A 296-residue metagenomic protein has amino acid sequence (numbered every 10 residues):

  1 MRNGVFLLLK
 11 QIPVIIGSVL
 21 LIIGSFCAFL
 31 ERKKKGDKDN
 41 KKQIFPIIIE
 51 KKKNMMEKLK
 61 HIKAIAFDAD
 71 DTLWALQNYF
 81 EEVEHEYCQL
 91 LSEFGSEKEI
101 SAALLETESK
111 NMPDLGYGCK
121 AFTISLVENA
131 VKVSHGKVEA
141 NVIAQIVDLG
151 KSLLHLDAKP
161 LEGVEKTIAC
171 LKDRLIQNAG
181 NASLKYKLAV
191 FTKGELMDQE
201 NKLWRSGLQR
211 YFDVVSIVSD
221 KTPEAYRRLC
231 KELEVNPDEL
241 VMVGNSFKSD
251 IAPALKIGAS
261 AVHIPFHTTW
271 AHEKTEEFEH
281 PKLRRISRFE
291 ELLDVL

Functional and structural regions predicted by a protein language model:
P13-S25: Single-pass alpha-helical transmembrane signal-anchor segments in small membrane proteins across taxa
F26, K42, I48-F67: Non-catalytic pre-domain segments flanking phosphatase-related domains
K38-N40: Cationic, amphipathic, low-complexity segments that mediate targeting or membrane/lipid association
M55-I62, E165, A169-K172, K187 (+1 more regions): Asp-based, Mg2+/Mn2+-dependent phosphohydrolase catalytic module
M56-A103: Active-site neighborhood of HAD-like aspartate-dependent phosphohydrolases
S109-S152, E162, K166, C170: A metal-dependent, Asp-based hydrolase signature
D173-K185: Intrinsically disordered, low-complexity terminal tails and inter-domain linkers enriched for S/T/G/P/D/E
